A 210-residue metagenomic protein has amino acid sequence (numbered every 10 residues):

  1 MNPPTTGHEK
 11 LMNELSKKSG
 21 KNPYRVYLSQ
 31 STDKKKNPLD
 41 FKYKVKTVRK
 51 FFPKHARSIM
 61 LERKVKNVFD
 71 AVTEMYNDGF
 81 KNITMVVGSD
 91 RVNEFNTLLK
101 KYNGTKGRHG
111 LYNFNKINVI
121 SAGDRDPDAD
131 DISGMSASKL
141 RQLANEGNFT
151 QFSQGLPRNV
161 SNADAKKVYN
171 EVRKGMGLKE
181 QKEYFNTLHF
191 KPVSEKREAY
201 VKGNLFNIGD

Functional and structural regions predicted by a protein language model:
M1-Y184: Nucleotidyltransferase catalytic core that binds NTPs
N82, I208-G209: Short, surface-exposed beta-edge/turn micro-motifs
Q181-I208: Mixed-charge, Lys/Arg-rich low-complexity intrinsically disordered regions
